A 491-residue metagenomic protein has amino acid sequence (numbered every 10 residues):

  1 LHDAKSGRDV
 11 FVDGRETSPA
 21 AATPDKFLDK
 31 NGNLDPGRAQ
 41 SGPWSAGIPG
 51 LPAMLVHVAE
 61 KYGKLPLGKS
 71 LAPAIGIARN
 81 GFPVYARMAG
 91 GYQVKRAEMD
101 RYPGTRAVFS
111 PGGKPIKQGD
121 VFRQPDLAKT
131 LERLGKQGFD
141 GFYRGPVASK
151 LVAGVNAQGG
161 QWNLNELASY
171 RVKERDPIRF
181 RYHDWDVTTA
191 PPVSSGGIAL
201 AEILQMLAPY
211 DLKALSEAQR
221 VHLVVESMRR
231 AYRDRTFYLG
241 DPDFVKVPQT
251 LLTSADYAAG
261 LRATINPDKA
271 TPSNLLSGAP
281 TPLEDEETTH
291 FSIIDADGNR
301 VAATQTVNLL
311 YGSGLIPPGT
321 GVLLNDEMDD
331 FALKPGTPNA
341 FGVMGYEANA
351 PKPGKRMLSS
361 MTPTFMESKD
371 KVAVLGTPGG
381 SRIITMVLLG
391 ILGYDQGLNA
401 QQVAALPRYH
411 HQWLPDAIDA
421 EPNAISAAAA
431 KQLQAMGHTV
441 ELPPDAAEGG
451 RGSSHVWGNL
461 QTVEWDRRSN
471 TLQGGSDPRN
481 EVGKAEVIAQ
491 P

Functional and structural regions predicted by a protein language model:
L1-H2, S6-V12, L28, Q161-N163 (+3 more regions): Active-site rim segments in enzyme catalytic domains, especially the processed small/beta chain of N-terminal
L1-Q137, F142-R144, S149-P191, S195 (+5 more regions): Noncatalytic scaffold domains of N-terminal-nucleophile
G68-R79, K150-A153, S216-R235, A400-H410: Short, well-structured alpha-helical segments that form the helix of a local strand-helix-strand
E174, D285-T288, L310, S359-M361: Short, small/polar residue-rich loop motifs at catalytic or cofactor-binding pockets
G197-L212, M366-A373, G380-A404: M16/insulysin-pitrilysin zinc metalloprotease superfamily fold
Y210-V307, G319-T320, E327, P335-G336 (+1 more regions): Internal maturation/activation junctions in enzymes
K334, K355, V387, D395-S454: Extended C-terminal subregions enriched in glycine
